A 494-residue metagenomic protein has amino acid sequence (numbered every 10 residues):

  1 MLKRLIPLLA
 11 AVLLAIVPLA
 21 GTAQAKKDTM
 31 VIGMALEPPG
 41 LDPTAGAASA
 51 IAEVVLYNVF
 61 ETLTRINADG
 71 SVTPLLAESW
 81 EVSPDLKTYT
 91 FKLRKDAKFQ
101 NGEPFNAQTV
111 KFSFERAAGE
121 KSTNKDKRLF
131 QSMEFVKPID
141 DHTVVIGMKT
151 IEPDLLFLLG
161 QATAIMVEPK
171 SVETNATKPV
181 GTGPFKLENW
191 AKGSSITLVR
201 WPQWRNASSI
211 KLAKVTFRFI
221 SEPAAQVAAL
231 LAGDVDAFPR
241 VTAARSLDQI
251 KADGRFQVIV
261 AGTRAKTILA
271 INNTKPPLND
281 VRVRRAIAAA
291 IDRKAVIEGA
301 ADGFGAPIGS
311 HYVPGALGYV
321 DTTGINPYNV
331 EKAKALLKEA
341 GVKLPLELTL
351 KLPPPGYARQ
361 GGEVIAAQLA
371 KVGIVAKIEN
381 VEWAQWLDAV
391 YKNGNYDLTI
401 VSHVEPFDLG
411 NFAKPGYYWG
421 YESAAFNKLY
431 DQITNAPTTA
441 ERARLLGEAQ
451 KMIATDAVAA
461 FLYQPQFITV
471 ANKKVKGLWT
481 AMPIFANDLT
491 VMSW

Functional and structural regions predicted by a protein language model:
K27-D28, P153, A191, A290-G318 (+2 more regions): Detector for C-terminal structural segments
G33-P84, E115, V180-T182: N-terminal lobe/hinge region of extracytoplasmic solute-binding protein
L36-E53, L76-A77, E103, K125-D126 (+4 more regions): A structural "hinge/loop" feature
S71, F157-T216, E222, E331 (+1 more regions): Gly/Pro-rich hinge or "lid" segments in bacterial periplasmic/extracellular proteins
E78-T123, I139, V145, A229 (+1 more regions): Aromatic- and charge-enriched surface segment that lines or borders ligand/interaction sites
K92, D126-P169, N189: Surface-exposed binding/hinge segments that line and control ligand-binding clefts or catalytic entry sites
E173, P202-D248, A366, V375-K377: Ligand-site clamp/hinge motif
R200, A252, I259, L278-A367 (+2 more regions): Append "and occasionally in soluble cytosolic enzymes with long acidic Gly/Pro-rich linkers
